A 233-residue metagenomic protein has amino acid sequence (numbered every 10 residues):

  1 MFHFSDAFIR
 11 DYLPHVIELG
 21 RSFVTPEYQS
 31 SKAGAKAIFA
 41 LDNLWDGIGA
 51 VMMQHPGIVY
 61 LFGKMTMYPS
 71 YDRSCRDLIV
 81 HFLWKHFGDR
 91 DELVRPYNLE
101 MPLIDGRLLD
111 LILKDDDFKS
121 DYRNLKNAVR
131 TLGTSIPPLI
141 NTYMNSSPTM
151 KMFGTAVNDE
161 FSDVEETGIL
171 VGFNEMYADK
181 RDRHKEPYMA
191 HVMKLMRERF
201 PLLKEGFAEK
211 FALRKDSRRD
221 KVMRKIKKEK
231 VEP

Functional and structural regions predicted by a protein language model:
M1-M150, N158: Acyl-donor binding region in acyl/amide transferases
M1-S22, S147, E165-P233: Non-catalytic substrate-recognition and accessory regions of acyl/acetyltransferase enzymes
F153: Conserved S-adenosyl-L-methionine
V157-V164: Small/polar glycine-rich anion-binding or flexible loop at a beta-alpha turn
